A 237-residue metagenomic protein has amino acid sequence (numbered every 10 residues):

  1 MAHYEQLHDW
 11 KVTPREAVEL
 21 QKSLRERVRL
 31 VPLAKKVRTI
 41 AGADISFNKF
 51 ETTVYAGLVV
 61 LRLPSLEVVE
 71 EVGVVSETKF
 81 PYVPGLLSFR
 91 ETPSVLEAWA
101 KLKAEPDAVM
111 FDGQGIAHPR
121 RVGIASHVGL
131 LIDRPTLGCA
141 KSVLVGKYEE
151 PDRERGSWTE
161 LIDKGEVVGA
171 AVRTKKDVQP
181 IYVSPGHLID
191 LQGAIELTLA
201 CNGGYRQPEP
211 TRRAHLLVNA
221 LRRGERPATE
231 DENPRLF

Functional and structural regions predicted by a protein language model:
A2-V28, T92, E97, K103 (+2 more regions): C-terminal binding/interaction regions
R27-K36: A short acidic-Thr-Gly-centered motif at the start of a beta-strand
R38-N48: Two-metal-ion RNase H-like nuclease active-site motif
F50-E105: A glycine-rich, hydrophobic loop/mini-helix early in the fold
P81-L86, D112-P119, V178-P185: Flexible, glycine/proline-enriched loop segments at strand-loop-helix junctions that form or flank small-ligand binding
L96-V128, I132-R134: Catalytic-site beta-strand/loop segments enriched in glycine and acidic/polar residues
G113-I116, A140-G146: Acidic, glycine-rich active-site loops and adjacent beta-strand->loop/helix elements that engage anionic groups
